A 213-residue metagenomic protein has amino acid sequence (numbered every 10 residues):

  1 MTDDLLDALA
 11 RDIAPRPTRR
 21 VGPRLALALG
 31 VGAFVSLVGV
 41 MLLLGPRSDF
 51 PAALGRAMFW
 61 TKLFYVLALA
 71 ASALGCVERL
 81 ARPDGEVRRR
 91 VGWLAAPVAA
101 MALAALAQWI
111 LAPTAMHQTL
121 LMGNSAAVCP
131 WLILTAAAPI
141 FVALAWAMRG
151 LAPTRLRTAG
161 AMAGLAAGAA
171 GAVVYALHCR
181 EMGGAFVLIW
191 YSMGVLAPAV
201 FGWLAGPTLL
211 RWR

Functional and structural regions predicted by a protein language model:
M1-P23: N-terminal juxtamembrane cytosolic/stromal segments of multi-pass membrane proteins
P23-L121: Selected alpha-helical membrane-embedding segments in polytopic membrane proteins
L25-F34, L132-I133, G160-L165: Select subsegments of transmembrane alpha-helices in polytopic membrane proteins, especially boundary-proximal
A33-M41, A70-G75, A137-V142, G168-A176 (+2 more regions): Transmembrane alpha-helical segments of multi-pass membrane transport proteins and ion-pumping complexes
A52-F59, H117-P130, T158-A159, G183-G194: Non-cytosolic membrane-interface motifs at loop->transmembrane helix junctions
A73-G85, L144-A152, G206-P207: C-terminal ends of transmembrane helices
L103-T158: Membrane-proximal helix-loop-helix units in multi-pass membrane proteins
W146-R213: Terminal transmembrane helical module of multi-pass membrane proteins
